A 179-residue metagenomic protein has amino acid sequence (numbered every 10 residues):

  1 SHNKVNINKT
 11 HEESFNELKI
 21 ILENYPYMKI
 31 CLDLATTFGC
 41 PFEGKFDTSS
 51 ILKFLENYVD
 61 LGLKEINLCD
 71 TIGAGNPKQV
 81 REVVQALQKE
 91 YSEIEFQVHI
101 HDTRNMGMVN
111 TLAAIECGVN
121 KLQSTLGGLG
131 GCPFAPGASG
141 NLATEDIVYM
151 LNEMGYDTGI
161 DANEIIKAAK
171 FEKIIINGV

Functional and structural regions predicted by a protein language model:
S1-V179: Catalytic cores and adjacent flexible loops of soluble metabolic enzymes that perform enolate/carbanion chemistry on
